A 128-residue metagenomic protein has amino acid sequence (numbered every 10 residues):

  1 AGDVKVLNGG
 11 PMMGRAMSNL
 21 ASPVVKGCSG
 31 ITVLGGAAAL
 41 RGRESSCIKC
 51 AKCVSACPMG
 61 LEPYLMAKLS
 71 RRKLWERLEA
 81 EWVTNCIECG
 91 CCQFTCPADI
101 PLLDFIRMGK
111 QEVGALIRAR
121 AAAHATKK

Functional and structural regions predicted by a protein language model:
A1-A98, L103-V113, R118-K128: Redox cofactor-anchoring modules in respiratory/redox and cofactor-processing assemblies
